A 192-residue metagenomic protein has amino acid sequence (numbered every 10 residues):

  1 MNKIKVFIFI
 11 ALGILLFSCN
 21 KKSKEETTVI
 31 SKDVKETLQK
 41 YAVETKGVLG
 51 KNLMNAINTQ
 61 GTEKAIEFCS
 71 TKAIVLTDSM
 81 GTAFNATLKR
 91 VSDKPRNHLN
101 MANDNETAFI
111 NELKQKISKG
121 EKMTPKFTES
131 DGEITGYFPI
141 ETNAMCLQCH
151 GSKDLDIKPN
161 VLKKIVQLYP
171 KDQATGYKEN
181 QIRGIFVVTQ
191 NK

Functional and structural regions predicted by a protein language model:
M1-I8: Bacterial N-terminal signal peptides that target proteins for export
L15-S18: C-terminal motif of bacterial Sec signal peptides marking the signal peptidase cleavage site
S23-N143, D156-K192: Extracytoplasmic c-type cytochrome modules immediately beyond a signal peptide or single-pass transmembrane anchor
N143-K153: The canonical Cys-X-X-Cys-His
